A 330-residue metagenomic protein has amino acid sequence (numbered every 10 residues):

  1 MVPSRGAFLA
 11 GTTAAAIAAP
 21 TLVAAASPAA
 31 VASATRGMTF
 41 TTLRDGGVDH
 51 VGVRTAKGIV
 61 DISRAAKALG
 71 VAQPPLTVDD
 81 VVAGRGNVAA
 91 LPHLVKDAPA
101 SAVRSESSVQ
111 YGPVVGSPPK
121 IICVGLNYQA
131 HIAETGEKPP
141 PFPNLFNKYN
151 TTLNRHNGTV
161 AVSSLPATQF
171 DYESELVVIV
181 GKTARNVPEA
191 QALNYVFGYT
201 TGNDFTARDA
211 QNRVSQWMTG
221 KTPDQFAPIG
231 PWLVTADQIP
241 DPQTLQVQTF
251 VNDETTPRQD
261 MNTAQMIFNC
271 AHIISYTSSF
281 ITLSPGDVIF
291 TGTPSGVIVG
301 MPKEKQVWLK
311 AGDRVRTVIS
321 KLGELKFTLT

Functional and structural regions predicted by a protein language model:
M1-A16: N-terminal secretory signal peptides and thylakoid transit peptides that target proteins across membranes
R5, P28-P143, R314, V318: N-terminal non-catalytic cap/leader segment that marks the start of a structured domain
I17-T21: Hydrophobic core
V31-T35, L43-D45, P113-G116, E137-P139 (+10 more regions): Solvent-exposed alpha-helices and their adjacent loops that cap or buttress functional pockets in soluble metabolic
L153-P166, I179-V187: Active-site glycine-rich loop that binds ribose-phosphate moieties when present
V180, P188-G202: RNA pseudouridine synthases
T206-T330: Catalytic-pocket segment enriched in acidic/His residues
